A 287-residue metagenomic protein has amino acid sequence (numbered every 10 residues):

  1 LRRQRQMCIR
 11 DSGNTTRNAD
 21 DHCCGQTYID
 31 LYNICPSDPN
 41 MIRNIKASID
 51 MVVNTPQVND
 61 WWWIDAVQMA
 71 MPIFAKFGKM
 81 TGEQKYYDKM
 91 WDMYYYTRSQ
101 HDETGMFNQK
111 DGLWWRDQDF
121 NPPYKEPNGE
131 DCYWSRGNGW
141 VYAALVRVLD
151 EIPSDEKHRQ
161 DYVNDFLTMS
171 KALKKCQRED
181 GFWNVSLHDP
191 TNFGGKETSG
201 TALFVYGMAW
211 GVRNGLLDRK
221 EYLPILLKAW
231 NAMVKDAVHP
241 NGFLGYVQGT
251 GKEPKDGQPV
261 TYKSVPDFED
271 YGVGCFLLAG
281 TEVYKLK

Functional and structural regions predicted by a protein language model:
L1-I9: Single conserved hydrophobic/aromatic residue that forms the stacking wall/gate of nucleotide- or nucleobase-binding
R3, D30-A47, G78-D92, L149-T168 (+4 more regions): Structural helix-adjacent loops and short alpha-helical linkers that scaffold large soluble proteins
Q6, H22-I34, A66-I73, Q109-W134 (+2 more regions): Carbohydrate-binding/catalytic loop surfaces
T16-Y32, W63-K79, W134-D150, E197-R213 (+1 more regions): Well-ordered alpha-helical segments within folded domains of soluble proteins
P39-F74: Asp-box/WD-like beta-propeller blade repeats and closely related beta-sheet repeat scaffolds
M90-H188: Active-site cradle of extracellular carbohydrate-active enzymes
R159-G200, G211-G257: Non-catalytic carbohydrate-binding regions of carbohydrate-active enzymes
